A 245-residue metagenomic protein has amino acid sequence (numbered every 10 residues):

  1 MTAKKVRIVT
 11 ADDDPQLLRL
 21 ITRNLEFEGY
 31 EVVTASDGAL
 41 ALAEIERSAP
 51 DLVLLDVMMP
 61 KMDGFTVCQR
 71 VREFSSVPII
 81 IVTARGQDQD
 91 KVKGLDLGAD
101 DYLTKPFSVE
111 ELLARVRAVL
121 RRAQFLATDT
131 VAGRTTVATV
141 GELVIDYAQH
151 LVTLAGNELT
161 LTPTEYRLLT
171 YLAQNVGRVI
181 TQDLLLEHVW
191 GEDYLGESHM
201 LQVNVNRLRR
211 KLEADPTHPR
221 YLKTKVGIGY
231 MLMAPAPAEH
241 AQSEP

Functional and structural regions predicted by a protein language model:
T2-Q16, I21-L25, V53: Conserved acidic segment of CheY-like receiver
K4-K5, A49-D51, F74-I79, L195: His-Asp phosphorelay/catalytic-motif detector in bacterial-type signaling
V6-R7, A118-V179, D183, P237-P245: Short, Lys/Arg-enriched segments at the junction into DNA-binding effector domains of transcriptional regulators
T34-L52: Acidic, metal-coordinating helix/loop segments flanking the phosphotransfer/catalytic sites of two-component signaling
S36-L40, D63-T66, D90: Acidic catalytic/metal-coordinating carboxylates
M59: Receiver (REC) domain active-site loop signature in two-component systems and cognate sites in sensor histidine kinases
Q69, E73, P78-T139: Basic, amphipathic DNA-recognition helix from helix-turn-helix-like DNA-binding domains
L151-I228: Positively charged, aromatic-enriched patches within helix-turn-helix-type DNA-binding elements, predominantly
